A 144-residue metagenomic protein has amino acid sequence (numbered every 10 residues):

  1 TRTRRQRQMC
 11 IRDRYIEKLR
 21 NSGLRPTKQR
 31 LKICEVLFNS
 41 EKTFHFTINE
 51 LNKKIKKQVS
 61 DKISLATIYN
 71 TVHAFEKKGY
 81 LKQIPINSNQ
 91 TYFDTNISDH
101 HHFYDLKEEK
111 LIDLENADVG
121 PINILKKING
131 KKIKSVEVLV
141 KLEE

Functional and structural regions predicted by a protein language model:
T1-I11: Single conserved hydrophobic/aromatic residue that forms the stacking wall/gate of nucleotide- or nucleobase-binding
R12-G23: Short, Lys/Arg-enriched N-terminal segment that forms or immediately precedes the first helix of a structured domain
L24, N39-T43, Q58-V59: Short helix-capping/hinge SLiMs at alpha-helix to coil transitions
L31-V36: Pre-recognition alpha-helix immediately N-terminal to the DNA-recognition helix within helix-turn-helix or winged-helix
T47-S60: DNA-recognition alpha helix
I68-K78: Basic amphipathic alpha-helical segments that dock to polyanions
K78-E144: Non-DNA-binding regulatory cores of transcription-related proteins, predominantly C-terminal effector-binding
